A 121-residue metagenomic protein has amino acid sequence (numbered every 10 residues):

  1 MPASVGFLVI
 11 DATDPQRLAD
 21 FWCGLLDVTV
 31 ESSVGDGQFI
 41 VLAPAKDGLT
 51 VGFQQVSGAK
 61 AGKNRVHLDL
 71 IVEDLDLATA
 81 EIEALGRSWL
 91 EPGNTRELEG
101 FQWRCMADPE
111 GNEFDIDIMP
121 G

Functional and structural regions predicted by a protein language model:
P2-I10, E31-V34, V41-L42, V51-Q54 (+1 more regions): Vicinal oxygen chelate
V5, K63-H67: Eukaryotic phosphotyrosine signaling hubs
V9-D11, D69-I71: Short hydrophobic/aromatic beta-strand micro-patches that form the beta-sheet surface supporting nucleotide- or nucleic
Q16-T29, A78, I82-G86: Amphipathic alpha-helical segments
D36-F39, A61: Intrinsically disordered, low-complexity, positively biased terminal segments
V56-G58: A charge-rich, low-complexity, intrinsically flexible signal that marks solvent-exposed coils, linkers, repeats
